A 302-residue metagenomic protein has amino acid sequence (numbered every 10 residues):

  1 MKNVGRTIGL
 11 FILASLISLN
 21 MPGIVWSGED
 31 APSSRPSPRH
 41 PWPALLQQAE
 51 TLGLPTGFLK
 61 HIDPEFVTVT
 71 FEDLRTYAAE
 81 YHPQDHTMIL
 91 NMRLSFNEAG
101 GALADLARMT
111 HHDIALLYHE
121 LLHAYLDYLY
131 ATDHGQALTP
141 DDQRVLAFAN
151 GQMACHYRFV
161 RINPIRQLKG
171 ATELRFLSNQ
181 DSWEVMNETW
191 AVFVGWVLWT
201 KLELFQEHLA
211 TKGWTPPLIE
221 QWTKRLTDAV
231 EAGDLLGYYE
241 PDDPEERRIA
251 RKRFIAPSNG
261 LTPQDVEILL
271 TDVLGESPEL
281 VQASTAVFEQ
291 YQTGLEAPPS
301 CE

Functional and structural regions predicted by a protein language model:
G9-N20: Bacterial N-terminal signal peptides
G23-S27: Boundary at the C-terminal end of the N-terminal hydrophobic targeting segment
S33-R35, V197-E302: Pan-zinc metallopeptidase signature
P36-E98, T110, A131-A149: Auxiliary, metal-adjacent structural segments of Zn-dependent hydrolase domains
L94-L117, S178-S182: Short pre-active-site segment immediately N-terminal to the catalytic Zn-binding motif
E120-D141, W190, V197-L204: Catalytic Zn2+-binding segment of zinc metalloproteases
Y128-E173: Post-HEXXH active-site segment of zinc metalloproteases
A154-Q206: Metalloprotease/metallohydrolase-associated module, dominated by Zn2+-dependent proteases
